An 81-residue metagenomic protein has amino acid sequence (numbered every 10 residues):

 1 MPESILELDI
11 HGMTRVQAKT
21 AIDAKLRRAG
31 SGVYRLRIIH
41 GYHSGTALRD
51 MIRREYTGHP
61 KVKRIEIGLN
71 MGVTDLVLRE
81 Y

Functional and structural regions predicted by a protein language model:
M1-Y81: Long, charged, low-complexity intrinsically disordered regions
